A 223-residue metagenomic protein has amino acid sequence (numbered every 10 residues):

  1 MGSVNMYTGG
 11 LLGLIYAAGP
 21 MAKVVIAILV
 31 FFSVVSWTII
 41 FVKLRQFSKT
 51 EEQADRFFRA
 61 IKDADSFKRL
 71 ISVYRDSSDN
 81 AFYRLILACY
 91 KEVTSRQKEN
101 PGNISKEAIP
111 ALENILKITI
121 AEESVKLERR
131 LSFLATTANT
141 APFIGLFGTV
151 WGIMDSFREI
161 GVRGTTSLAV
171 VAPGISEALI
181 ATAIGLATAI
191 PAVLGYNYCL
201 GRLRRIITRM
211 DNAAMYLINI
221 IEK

Functional and structural regions predicted by a protein language model:
G2-R59: Hydrophobic membrane-targeting segments
Y16, P20, I26, R129-S132 (+3 more regions): Internal alpha-helical transmembrane segments of multi-pass membrane proteins, especially GPCRs
V30-T50, L146, I153, T188-L203: Alpha-helical transmembrane segments
S33, R45-Q46, I175, T208-M210: Structured catalytic/translocation cores of nucleotide/phosphate-coupled proteins
E52-F147, I153-S167, L194-K223: Predominantly long cytosolic amphipathic alpha-helical stalk/bundle segments
G164-A178: Hydrophobic alpha-helical transmembrane segments and adjacent short intramembrane/lumenal linkers of inner/organellar
A178-A192: Hydrophobic alpha-helical transmembrane segments of polytopic membrane proteins
